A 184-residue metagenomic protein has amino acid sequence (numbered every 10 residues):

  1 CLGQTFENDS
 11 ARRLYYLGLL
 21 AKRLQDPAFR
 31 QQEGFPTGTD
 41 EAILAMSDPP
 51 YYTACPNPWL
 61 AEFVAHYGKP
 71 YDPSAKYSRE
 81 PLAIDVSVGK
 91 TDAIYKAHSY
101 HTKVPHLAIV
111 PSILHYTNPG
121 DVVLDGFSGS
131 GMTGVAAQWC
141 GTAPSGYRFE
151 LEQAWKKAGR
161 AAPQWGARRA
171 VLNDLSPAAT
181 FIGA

Functional and structural regions predicted by a protein language model:
C1-Q25, A178: Amphipathic alpha-helical packing elements
C1-T5, A45, G183-A184: Charged, low-complexity surface segments at secondary-structure and domain boundaries
G3-Q4, A93, A97-H101, R168-V171: Conserved aromatic-histidine-acidic binding/catalytic patches
F6, Y15-Y16, F35, Y100-H101 (+3 more regions): Aromatic side chains
L19-D121: Class I S-adenosyl-L-methionine
P105-A184: Conserved S-adenosyl-L-methionine
